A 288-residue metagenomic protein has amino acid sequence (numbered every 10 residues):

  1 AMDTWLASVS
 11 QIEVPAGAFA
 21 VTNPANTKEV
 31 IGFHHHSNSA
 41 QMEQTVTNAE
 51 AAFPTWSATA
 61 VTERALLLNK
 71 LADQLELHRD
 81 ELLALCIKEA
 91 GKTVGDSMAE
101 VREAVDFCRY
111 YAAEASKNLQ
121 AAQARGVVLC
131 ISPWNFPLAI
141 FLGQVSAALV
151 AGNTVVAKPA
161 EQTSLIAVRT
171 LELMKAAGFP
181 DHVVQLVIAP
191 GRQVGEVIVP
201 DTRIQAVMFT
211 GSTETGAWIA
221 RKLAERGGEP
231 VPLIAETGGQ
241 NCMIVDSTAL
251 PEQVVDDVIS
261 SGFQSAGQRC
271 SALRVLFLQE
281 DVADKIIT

Functional and structural regions predicted by a protein language model:
A1-T47, A51, A58-Q74, A84 (+2 more regions): Terminal low-complexity tails and localization/encapsulation signals of metabolic enzymes
P24, S116-D181, E252: Conserved small-residue-rich beta-alpha loop and adjacent elements that most often cradle the phosphate/pyrophosphate
A51-T59, D73-L77, E81-A84, K88 (+6 more regions): Conserved helix-loop functional segments at active or binding sites
C108, A167-T170, I198, I219 (+1 more regions): Hydrophobic packing residues within well-ordered alpha-helices of enzyme cores
V128, G152, V184, I204-V207 (+1 more regions): Structural signal for hydrophobic
K158-A160, I188, D246: Short beta->alpha connector loops at strand-helix junctions that form conserved, small/polar/Pro-enriched
A176-G178, A206, E214-T288: ALDH superfamily catalytic-core signature
Q185-M208: A structured beta-alpha segment of the ubiquitous adenosine-cofactor-binding alpha/beta core
